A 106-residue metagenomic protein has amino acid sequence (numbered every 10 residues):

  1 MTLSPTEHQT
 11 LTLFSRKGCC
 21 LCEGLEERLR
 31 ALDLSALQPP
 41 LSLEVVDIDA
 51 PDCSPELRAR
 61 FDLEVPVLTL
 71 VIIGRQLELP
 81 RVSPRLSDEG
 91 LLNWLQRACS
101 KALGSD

Functional and structural regions predicted by a protein language model:
T2-L37: Local sequence-structure signature of Cys/Sec-based thiol-disulfide redox active-site neighborhoods
G24-E27, E56, R60: Generic recognition of short, well-ordered alpha-helical segments
S35-P40, R75: Short helix-coil transition/hinge motifs at the ends and kinks of transmembrane helices, capturing the brief
Q38-C53: Thiol-based oxidoreductase modules, predominantly thioredoxin-like and allied folds used for disulfide exchange
D52-E56, L63, L86: Residues at secondary-structure transition points
R60-T69: Structural micro-motif
L70-D106: Non-catalytic, surface beta->alpha helical segment in thiol-disulfide oxidoreductase systems
